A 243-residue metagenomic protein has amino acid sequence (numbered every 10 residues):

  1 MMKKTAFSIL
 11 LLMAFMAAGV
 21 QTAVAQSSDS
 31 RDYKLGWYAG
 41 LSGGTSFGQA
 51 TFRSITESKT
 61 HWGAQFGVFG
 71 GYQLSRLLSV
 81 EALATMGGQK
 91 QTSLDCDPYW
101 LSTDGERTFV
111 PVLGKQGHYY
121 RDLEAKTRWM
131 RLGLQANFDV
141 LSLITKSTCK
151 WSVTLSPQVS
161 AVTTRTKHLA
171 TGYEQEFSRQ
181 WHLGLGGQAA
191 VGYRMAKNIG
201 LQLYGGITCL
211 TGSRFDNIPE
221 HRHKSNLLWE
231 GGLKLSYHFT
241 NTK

Functional and structural regions predicted by a protein language model:
M1-D29, A136: Bacterial Sec-dependent N-terminal signal peptides
V24-G71, T164-T166: Short glycine/proline- and aromatic-enriched beta-strand/turn motifs that initiate or cap beta-hairpins
A25-D29, F47, L74-R76, N137-K146 (+3 more regions): Outer-membrane beta-barrel proteins
K34, L74-T171, W229, L235-F239: Gram-negative (and chloroplast) outer-membrane scaffold detector with strong preference for beta-barrel transmembrane
L35, S58-F66, K126-L132, C149-W151 (+2 more regions): Residues that define the transmembrane beta-barrel architecture of outer-membrane proteins
Y38, S79, S152-T154, G186 (+3 more regions): Membrane-spanning beta-strand positions in outer-membrane beta-barrel proteins
L41-T45, V68-Y72, A84, L134-V140 (+4 more regions): Residues on the lipid-exposed face of transmembrane beta-strands in outer-membrane beta-barrel proteins
T51-T56, H118-A125, A170-F177, F215-H223: Extracellular loop and loop/strand-boundary signature of outer-membrane beta-barrel proteins
